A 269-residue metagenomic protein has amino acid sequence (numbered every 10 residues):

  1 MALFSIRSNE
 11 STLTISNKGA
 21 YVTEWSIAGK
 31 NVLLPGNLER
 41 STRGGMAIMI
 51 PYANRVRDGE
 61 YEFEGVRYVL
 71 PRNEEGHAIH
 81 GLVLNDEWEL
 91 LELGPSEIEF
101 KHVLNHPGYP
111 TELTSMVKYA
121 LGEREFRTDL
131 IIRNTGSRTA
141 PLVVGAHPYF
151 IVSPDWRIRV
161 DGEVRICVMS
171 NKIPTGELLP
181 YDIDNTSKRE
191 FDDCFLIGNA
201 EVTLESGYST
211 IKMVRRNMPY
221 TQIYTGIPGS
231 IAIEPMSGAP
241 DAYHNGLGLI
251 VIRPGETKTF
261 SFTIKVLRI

Functional and structural regions predicted by a protein language model:
R7, N73-E123: Extended, loop-rich substrate-binding clefts of extracytoplasmic carbohydrate-active enzymes
T14-R67: Acidic-aromatic substrate-binding/catalytic surfaces of carbohydrate-active enzymes
I15, I132-G136, T225: Asparagine-centered strand-capping/turn motif at beta-strand->loop junctions
Y61-V69, L130, V251-L267: Short Pro-Gly-centered flexible turn/kink motifs
Y68, A140-P141, P148-R216: Active-site/ligand-binding surface loops and adjacent short beta/alpha elements that line catalytic pockets across
W88, M116-K118, D192, L247-I252: Beta-strand-rich interaction surfaces with strong enrichment in secreted/lumenal proteins
T135-R138, R268: Short, acidic/polar linear motifs in exposed loop/turn regions
E205-P240: Glycine-rich active-site loops that engage anionic ligands at enzyme catalytic sites
